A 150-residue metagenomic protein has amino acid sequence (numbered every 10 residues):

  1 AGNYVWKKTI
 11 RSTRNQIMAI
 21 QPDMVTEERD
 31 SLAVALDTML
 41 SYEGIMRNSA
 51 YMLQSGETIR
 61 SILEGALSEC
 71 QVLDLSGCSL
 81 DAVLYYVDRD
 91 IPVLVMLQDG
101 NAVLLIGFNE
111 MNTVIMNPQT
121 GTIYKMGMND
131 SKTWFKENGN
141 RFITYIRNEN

Functional and structural regions predicted by a protein language model:
G2-E149: Conserved active-site-adjacent core of cysteine acyl-enzyme catalytic domains
